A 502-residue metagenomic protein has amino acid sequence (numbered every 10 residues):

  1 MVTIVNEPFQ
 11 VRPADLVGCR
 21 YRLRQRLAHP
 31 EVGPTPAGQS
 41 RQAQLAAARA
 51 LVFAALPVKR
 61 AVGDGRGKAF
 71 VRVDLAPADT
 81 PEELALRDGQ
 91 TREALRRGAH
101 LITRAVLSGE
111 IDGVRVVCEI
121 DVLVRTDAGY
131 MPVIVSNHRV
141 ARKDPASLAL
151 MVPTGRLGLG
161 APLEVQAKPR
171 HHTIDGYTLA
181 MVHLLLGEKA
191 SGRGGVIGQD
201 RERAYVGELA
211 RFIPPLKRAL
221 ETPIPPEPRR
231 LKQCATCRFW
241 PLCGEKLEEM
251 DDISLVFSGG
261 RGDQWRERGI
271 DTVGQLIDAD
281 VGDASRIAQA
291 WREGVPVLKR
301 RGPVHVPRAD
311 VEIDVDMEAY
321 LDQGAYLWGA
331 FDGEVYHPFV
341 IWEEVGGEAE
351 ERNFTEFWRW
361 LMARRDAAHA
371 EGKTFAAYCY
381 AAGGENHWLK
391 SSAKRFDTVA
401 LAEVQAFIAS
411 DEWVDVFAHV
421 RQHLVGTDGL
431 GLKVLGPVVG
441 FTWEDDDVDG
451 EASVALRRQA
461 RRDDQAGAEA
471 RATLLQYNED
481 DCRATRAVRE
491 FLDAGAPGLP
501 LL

Functional and structural regions predicted by a protein language model:
M1-A128, R139, D463: Metal-dependent nuclease catalytic cores that hydrolyze phosphodiester bonds in DNA/RNA, characterized by
G33, I253-A309: N-terminal accessory regions of nucleic-acid-interacting proteins
G98-G113, V117-K143, M151-P215, P338-V454: Conserved DEDDh/DEDDy metal-dependent 3′-5′ exonuclease domain
I120, K143, E245-K246, W265 (+3 more regions): Short helix/loop capping segments that flank catalytic or ligand/cofactor-binding pockets
A180-E188, R193-E202, L209, I213-M250 (+1 more regions): Acidic, Mg2+-coordinating catalytic module of metal-dependent nucleases/exonucleases that use a two-metal-ion mechanism
A279, V315, Y378-A381, T485: Generic beta-strand/beta-sheet core signal
S285-M362: Structural signature for extended repeat/solenoid scaffolds and their inter-repeat hinge/linker regions, spanning
